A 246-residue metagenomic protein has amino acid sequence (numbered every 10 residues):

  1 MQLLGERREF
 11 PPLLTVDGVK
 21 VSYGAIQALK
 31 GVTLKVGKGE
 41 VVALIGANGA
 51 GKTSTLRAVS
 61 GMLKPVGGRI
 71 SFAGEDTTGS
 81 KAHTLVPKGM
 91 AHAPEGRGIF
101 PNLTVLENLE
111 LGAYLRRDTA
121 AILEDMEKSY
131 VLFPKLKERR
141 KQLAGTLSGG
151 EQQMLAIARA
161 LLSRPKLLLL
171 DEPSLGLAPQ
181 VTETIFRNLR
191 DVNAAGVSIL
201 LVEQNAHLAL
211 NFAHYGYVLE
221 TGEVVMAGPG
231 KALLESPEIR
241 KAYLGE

Functional and structural regions predicted by a protein language model:
M1-E246: Glycine-rich phosphate-binding loops of nucleotide-dependent enzymes
